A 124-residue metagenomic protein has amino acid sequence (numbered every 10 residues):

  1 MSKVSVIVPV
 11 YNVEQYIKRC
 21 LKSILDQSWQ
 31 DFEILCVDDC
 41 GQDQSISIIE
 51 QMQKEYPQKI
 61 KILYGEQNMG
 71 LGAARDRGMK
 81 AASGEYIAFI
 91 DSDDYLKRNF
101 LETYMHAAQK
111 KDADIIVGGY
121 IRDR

Functional and structural regions predicted by a protein language model:
M1-R124: Nucleotide-sugar donor-binding/catalytic module of glycosyltransferases that assemble extracellular/cell-envelope
